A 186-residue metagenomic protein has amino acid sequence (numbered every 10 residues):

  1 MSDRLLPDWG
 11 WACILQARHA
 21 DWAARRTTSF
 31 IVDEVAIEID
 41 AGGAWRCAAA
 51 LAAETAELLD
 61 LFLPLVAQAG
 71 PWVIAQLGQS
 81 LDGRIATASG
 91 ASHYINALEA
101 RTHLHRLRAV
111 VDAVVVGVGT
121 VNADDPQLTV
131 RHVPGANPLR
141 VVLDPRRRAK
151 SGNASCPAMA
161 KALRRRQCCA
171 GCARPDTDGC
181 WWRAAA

Functional and structural regions predicted by a protein language model:
M1-P64, Q68-L81, I85-T177: Active-site ligand-binding patch in enzyme domains
W181: Short glycine/threonine-rich loop/turn motifs
